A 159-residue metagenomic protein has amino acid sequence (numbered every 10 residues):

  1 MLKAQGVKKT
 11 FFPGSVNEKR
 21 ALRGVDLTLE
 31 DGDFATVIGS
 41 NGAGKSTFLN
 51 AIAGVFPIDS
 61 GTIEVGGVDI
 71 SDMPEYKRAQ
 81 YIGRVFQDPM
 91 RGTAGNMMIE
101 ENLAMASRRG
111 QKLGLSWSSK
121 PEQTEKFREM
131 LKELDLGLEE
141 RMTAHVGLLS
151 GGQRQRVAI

Functional and structural regions predicted by a protein language model:
M1-A4, T10-G24, T36, P74: A short, flexible loop at the N-terminus of ABC-type nucleotide-binding domains that lies
S15, K19, P57, D69-G83 (+2 more regions): ABC ATPase NBD coupling module
I38-S40: The feature captures the beta-strand-to-loop junction immediately N-terminal to the Walker
A53: Helix-to-loop junction immediately C-terminal to a conserved catalytic motif
G61-D69: Conserved ABC transporter NBD signature motif
D88, N96-K112: Q-loop/switch helix immediately C-terminal to the Walker
M130-L148: Conserved ABC nucleotide-binding domain
I159: Hydrophobic anchor residue at the start of the ABC signature
